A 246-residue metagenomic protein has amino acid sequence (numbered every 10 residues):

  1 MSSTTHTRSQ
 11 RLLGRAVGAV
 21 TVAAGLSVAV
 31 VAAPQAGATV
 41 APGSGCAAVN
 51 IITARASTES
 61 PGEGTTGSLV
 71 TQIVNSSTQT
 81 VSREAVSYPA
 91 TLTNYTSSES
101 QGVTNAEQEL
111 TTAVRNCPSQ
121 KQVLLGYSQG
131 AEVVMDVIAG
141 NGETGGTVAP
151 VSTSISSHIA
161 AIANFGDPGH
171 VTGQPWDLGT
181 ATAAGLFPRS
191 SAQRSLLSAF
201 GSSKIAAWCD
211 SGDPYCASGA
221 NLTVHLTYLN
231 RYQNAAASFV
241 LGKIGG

Functional and structural regions predicted by a protein language model:
M1-A38: Secretory targeting and sorting signals
S3-T4, S9, G64, W176 (+1 more regions): Secondary-structure junction/capping motif
G18-A19, V40, V151, S198: Hydrophobic alpha-helical segments, principally membrane-spanning helices and signal/leader peptides
A41-K121, A206-Q233, A237-G246: Active-site catalytic motif of lipid deacylating hydrolases and related acyltransferases
G43-C46, N116-C117, T153-S157, S198-S202: Extracellular/periplasmic catalytic domains that process cell-envelope and extracellular macromolecules
T104-L125, Q129-S191: Serine-dependent carboxylesterase/thioesterase catalytic core of lipase-like alpha/beta-hydrolase/SGNH enzymes
H158-A237: The alpha/beta-hydrolase serine catalytic core
